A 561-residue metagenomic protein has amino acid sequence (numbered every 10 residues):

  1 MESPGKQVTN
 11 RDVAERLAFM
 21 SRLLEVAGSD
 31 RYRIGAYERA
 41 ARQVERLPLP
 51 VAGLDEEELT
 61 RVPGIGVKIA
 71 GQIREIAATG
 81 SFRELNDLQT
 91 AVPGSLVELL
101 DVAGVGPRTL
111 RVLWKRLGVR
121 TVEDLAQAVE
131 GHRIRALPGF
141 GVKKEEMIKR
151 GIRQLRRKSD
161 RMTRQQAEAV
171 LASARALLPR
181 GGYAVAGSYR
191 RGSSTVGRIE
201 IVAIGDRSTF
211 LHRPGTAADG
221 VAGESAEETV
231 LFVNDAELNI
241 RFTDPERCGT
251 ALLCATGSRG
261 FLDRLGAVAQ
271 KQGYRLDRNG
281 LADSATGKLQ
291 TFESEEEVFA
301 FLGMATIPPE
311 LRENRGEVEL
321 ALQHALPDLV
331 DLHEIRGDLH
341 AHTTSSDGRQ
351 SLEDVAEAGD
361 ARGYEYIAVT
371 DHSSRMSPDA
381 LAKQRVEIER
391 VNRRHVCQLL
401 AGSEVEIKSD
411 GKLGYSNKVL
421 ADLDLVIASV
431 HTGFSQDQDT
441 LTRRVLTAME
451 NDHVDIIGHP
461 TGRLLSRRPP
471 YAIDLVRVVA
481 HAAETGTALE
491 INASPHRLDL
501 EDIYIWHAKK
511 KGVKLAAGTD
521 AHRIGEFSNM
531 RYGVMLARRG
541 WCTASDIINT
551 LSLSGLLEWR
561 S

Functional and structural regions predicted by a protein language model:
E2-Q7, S21, D30-I199, A203-E228 (+10 more regions): Accessory alpha-helical DNA-binding modules that contact the DNA backbone or grooves
S3-K6, G192-T343, L352-G363, S374-C397 (+1 more regions): Charged catalytic cores and adjacent phosphate/nucleic-acid-binding surfaces used for phosphate/nucleic-acid chemistry
V8-V26: Patatin-like phospholipase
Y183-S188, G337-A341, E404: Two-metal-ion RNase H-like nuclease active-site motif
G187, D371, D520: Active-site glycine-centered loops adjacent to acidic/histidine catalytic or metal-binding residues that shape
R349: Positively charged, glycine-rich low-complexity segments
E365-D371: Small-polar-interrupted transmembrane alpha-helices in polytopic inner-membrane proteins
